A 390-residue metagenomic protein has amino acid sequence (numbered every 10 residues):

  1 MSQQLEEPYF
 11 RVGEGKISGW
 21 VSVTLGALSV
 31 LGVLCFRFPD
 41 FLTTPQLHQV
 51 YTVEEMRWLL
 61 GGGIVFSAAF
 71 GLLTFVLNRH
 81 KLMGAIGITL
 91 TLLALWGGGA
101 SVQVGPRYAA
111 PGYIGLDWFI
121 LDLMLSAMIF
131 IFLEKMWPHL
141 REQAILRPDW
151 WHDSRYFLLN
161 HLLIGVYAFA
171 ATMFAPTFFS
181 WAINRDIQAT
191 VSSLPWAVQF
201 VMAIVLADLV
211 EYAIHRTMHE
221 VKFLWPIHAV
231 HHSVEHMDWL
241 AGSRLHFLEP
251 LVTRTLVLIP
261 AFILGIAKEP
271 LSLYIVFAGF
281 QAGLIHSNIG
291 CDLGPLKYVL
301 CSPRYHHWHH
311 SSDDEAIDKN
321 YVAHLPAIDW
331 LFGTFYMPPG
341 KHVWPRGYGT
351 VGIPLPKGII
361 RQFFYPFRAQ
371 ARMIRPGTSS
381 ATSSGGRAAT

Functional and structural regions predicted by a protein language model:
E6-S29, E55-M56, R79-L82: N-terminal membrane topogenic signal
G26-F41, L93-V102, F130-K135: Alpha-helical transmembrane segments of multi-pass membrane proteins
C35-Q46, L72-V76, G99-A109: Juxtamembrane "helix-exit" motif on the non-cytosolic side of transmembrane helices
E55-W58, Q103-F130, R147-G165: Alpha-helical transmembrane segments in multi-pass membrane proteins
H80-L92, Q143-W151: Cytoplasmic-side transmembrane-helix entry/capping segments in multi-pass membrane proteins
G99-A110, F132-E142, V166-D186: Transmembrane alpha-helix boundary signature
P148-G347, V351: Membrane-embedded catalytic scaffold of the fatty acid hydroxylase/desaturase
W330, G340-T390: Cytosolic-facing loops and C-terminal tails of multi-pass membrane proteins
